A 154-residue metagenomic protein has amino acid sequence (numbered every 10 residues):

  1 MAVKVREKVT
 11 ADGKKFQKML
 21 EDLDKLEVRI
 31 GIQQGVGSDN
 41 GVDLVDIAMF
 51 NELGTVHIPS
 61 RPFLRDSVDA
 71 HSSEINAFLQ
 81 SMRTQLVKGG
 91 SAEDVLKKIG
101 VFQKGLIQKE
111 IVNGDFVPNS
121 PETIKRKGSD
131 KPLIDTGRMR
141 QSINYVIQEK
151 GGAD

Functional and structural regions predicted by a protein language model:
M1-D154: Short, Lys/Arg-rich flexible segments
